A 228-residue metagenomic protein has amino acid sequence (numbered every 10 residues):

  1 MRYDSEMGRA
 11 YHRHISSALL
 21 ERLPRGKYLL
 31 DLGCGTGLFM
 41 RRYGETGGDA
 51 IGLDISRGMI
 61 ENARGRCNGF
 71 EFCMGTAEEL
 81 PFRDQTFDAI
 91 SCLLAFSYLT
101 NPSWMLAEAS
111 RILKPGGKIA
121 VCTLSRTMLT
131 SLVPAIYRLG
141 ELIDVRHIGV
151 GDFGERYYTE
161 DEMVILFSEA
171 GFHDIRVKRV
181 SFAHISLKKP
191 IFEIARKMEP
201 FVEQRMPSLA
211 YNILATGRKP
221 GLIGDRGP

Functional and structural regions predicted by a protein language model:
M1-R25, L38-R42, M59-N62, R66 (+3 more regions): Conserved class I S-adenosyl-L-methionine
L30, T36-E79: Class I SAM-dependent methyltransferase SAM/SAH-binding core
S91: A conserved beta-strand element that flanks and buttresses the S-adenosyl-L-methionine
L94-Y98: Short catalytic micro-motifs in class I SAM-dependent methyltransferases
S103-P115: A short glycine-rich, Lys/Arg-flanked "PGG" loop and its adjoining helix->strand segment in the class I
A120-I143: Conserved class I S-adenosyl-L-methionine
G140-E141, I165, R176-G227: A C-terminal cap/extension of S-adenosyl-L-methionine-dependent methyltransferases that defines the acceptor-substrate
V145-E162: Acceptor-substrate binding/catalytic loop of class I
